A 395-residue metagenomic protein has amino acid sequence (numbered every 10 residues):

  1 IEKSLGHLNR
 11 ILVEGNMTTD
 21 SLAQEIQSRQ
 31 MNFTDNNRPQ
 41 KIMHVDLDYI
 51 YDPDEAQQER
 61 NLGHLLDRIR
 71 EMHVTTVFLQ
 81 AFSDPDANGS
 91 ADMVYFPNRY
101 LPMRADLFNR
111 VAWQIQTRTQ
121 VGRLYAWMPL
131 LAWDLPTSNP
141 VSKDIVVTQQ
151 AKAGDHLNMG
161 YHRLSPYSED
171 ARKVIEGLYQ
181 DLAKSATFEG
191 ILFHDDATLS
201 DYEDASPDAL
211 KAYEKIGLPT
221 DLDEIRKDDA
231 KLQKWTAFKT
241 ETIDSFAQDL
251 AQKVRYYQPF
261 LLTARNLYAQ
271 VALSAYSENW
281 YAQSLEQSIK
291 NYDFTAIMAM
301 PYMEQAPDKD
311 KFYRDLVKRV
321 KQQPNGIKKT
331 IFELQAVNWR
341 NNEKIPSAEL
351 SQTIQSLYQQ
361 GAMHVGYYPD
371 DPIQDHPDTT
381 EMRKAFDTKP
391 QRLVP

Functional and structural regions predicted by a protein language model:
I1-T76: Mature N-terminal, pre-catalytic/accessory segment of carbohydrate-active enzymes
S4, L8, L12-V13, I289-D310 (+2 more regions): Substrate-binding cleft of secreted/luminal carbohydrate-active enzymes
R38-E59, L124-A186, D229: Active-site-adjacent "subsite" loops/lids of carbohydrate-active enzymes
V45-A56, D92-A105, N158-E176, K231-I243 (+2 more regions): The substrate-binding groove and active-site-proximal loops of carbohydrate-active enzymes, especially glycoside
R60-A87, K184-G190, S288-A296, L357-V365: Catalytic domains of carbohydrate-active enzymes, especially glycoside hydrolases
R68, A151-N291, I297-M303: Polysaccharide-binding and catalytic clefts of secreted carbohydrate-active enzymes
M72-D106, M382: Aromatic-lined carbohydrate-binding/catalytic grooves of carbohydrate-active enzymes
T76-F78, L107-H156, L192-T198, F260: Glycine-rich, aromatic-flanked loop segments that form ligand/cofactor-binding clefts across common enzyme folds
